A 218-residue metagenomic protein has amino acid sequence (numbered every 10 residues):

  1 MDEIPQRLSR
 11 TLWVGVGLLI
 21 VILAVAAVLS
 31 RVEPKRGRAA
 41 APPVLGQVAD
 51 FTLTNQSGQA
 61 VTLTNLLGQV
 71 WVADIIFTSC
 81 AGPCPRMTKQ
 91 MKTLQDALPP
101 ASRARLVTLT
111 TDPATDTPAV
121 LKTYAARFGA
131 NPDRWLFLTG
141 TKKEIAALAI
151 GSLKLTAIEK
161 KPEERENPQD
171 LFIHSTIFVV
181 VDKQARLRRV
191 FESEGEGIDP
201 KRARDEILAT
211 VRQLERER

Functional and structural regions predicted by a protein language model:
M1-D50, L214-R218: N-terminal targeting signals for export/organelle localization
V48-A49, W71, S175-T176: Short loop/turn microsegments at loop-to-beta-strand junctions
T52-L53, V180: Hydrophobic beta-strand positions
V61-M91: Short active-site neighborhood of thiol/selenol oxidoreductases, capturing the structured segment around
V72-A73, L106, F178: Hydrophobic beta-strand anchors of alpha/beta hydrolase catalytic cores
T88-L148: Structural microenvironment flanking redox-active thiols in thiol-disulfide oxidoreductases
P118-A125, K142-F172: Thioredoxin-like thiol-disulfide oxidoreductase module
E163-R218: Thiol-/selenol-based redox modules, centered on thioredoxin-like and closely related oxidoreductase domains
